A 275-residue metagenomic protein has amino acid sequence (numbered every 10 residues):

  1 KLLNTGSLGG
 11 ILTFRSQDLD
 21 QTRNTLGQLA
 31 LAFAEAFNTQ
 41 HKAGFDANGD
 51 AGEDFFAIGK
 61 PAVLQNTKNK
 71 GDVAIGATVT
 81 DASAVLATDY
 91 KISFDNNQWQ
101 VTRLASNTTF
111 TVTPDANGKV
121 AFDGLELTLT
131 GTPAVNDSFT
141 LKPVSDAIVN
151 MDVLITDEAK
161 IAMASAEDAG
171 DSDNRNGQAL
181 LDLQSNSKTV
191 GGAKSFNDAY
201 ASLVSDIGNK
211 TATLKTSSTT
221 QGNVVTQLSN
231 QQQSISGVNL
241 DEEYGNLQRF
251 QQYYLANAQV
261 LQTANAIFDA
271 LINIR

Functional and structural regions predicted by a protein language model:
K1-R275: S/T-rich, low-complexity, solvent-exposed segments of bacterial secretion/appendage proteins
